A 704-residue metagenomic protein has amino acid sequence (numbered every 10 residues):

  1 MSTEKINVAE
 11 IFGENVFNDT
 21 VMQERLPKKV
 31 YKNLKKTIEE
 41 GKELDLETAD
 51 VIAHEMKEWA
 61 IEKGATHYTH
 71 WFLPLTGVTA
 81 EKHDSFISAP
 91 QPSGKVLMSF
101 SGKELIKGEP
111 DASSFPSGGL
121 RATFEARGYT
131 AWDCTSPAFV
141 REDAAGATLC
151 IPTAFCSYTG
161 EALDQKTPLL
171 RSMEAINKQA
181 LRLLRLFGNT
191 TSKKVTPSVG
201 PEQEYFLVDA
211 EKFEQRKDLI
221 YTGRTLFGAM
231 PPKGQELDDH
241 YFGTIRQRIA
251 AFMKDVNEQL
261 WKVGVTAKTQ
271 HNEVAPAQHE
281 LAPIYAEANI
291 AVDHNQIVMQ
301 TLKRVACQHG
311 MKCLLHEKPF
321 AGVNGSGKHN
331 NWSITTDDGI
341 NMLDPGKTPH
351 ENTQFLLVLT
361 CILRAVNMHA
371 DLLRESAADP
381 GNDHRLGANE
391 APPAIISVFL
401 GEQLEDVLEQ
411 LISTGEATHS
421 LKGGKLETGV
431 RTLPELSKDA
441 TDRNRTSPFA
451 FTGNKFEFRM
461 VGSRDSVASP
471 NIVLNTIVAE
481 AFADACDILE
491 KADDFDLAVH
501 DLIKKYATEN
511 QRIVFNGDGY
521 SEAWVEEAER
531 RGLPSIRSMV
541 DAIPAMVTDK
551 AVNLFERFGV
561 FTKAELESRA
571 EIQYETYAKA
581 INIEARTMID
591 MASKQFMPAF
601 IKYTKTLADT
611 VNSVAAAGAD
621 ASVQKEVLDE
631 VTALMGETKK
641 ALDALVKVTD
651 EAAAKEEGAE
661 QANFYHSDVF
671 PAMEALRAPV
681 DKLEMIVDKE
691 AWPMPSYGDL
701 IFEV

Functional and structural regions predicted by a protein language model:
S2-Y31, D45, R127-W132, P137-C150 (+2 more regions): Catalytic pocket of metal/acid-base enzymes, prominently hydrolases
I11-A126: Active-site core of metal-dependent hydrolases
T48, F72, S101, P283 (+5 more regions): Active-site proximal loops enriched in glycine and acidic residues that flank catalytic Cys/His/Asp and coordinate
A65, T69-W71, H294-Q308, I334 (+3 more regions): Hydrophobic/aromatic-rich, well-ordered segments within soluble, folded domains that form packed cores
G77-S93, P110-S113, G118, R216 (+5 more regions): Short linear, low-complexity motifs centered on an aromatic residue
A126-L315, N324-G327, I334-E571: Glycine-rich, acidic/polar active-site loops that bind/position phosphate-bearing ligands
I220, N295, E317-K318, D344-T348 (+5 more regions): Composition- and surface-driven signal marking solvent-exposed, interaction-prone regions in large proteins
I503, T508-V704: C-terminal amphipathic alpha-helical interaction region
